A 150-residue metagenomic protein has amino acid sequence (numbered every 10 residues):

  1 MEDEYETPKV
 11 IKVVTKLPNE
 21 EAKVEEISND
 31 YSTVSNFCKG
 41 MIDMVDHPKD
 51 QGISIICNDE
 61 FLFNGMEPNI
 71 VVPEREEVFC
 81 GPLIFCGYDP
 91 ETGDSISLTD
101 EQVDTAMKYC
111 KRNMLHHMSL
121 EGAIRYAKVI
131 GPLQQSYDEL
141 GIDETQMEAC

Functional and structural regions predicted by a protein language model:
M1-Y5: Basic/polar N-terminal segments that are highly enriched at the extreme N-terminus, encompassing both cleavable
P8-P18, D30-N36, M41-M44, C57 (+4 more regions): Charge-biased, low-complexity intrinsically disordered regions
A22: Calponin-homology-like cytoskeleton-binding modules and closely related N-terminal microtubule-contacting segments
E25-N29: Short, contiguous acidic and Ser/Thr-rich linear segments
D50-N58: A short beta-strand-loop micro-motif that forms or neighbors metal/cofactor- and ligand-binding patches at active-site
E77-G81: Extracellular interaction modules
I142-C150: Non-Sec secretion/translocation targeting segments of pathogen effectors
